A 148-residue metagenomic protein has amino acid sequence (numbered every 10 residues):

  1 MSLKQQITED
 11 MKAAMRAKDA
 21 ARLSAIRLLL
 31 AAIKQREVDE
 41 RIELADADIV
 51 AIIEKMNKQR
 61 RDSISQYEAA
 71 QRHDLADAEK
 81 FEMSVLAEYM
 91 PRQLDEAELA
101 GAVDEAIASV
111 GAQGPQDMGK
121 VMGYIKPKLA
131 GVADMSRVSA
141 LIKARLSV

Functional and structural regions predicted by a protein language model:
M1-V148: Charged, compositionally biased, marginally structured helical/coil segments
